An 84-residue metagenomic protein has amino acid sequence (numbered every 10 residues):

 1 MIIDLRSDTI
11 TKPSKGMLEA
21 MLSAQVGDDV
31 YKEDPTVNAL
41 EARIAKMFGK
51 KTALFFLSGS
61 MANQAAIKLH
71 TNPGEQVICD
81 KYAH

Functional and structural regions predicted by a protein language model:
M1-A20: N-terminal amphipathic/basic leader segments beginning at the initiator methionine
I3, T52-F55, E75-V77: Structural motif
S14-S60, K81-Y82: Conserved N-terminal alpha-helix of the aminotransferase class I/II PLP-enzyme fold
A45-M47, K68-T71: Glycine-rich helix-loop-beta junction characteristic of Rossmann-like nucleotide cofactor-binding loops
N63, I67: Short, conserved alpha-helix that lines the donor NDP-sugar binding/gating region of sugar-transfer enzymes
L69-H84: Conserved PLP-anchoring active-site segment centered on the Schiff-base-forming lysine
